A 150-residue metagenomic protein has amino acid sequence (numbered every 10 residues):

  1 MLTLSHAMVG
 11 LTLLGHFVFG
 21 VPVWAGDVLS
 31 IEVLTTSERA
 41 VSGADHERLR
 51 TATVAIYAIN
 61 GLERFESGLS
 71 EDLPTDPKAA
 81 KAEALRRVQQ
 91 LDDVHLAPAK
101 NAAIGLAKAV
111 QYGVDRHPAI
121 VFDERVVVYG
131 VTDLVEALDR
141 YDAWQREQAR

Functional and structural regions predicted by a protein language model:
L2-G20: Bacterial N-terminal signal peptides
P22-G26, N101-A102: Extracytoplasmic thiol/disulfide redox context detector
W24-D72: Local sequence-structure signature of Cys/Sec-based thiol-disulfide redox active-site neighborhoods
E38-A40, V126-V128, L134: Solvent-exposed loop/turn segments at secondary-structure junctions within structured extracellular/periplasmic domains
S70-A97: Conserved segment of the thioredoxin-like fold in thiol-based oxidoreductases
L91-V114: Thioredoxin-like thiol-disulfide oxidoreductase module
H117-V128: A short, hydrophobic beta-strand/beta-hairpin element that forms part of a small beta-sheet core
G130-R150: C-terminal partner/receptor-binding element of secreted or periplasmic proteins
